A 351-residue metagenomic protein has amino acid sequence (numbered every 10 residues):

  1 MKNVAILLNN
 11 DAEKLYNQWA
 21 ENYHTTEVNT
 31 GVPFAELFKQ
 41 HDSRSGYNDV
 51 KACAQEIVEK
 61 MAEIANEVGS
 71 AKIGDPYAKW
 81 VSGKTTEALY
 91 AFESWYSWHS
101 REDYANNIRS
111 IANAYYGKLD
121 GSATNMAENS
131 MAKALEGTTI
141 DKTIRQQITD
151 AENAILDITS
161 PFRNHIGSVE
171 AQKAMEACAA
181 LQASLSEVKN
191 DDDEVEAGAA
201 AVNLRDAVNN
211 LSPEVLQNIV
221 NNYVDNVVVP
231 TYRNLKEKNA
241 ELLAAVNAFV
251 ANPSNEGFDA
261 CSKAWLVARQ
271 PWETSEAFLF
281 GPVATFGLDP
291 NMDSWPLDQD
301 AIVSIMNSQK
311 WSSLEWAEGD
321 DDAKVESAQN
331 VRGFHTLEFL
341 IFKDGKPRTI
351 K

Functional and structural regions predicted by a protein language model:
M1-K351: Mature extracytoplasmic or organellar-lumen-exposed domains after removal of signal/transit peptides
